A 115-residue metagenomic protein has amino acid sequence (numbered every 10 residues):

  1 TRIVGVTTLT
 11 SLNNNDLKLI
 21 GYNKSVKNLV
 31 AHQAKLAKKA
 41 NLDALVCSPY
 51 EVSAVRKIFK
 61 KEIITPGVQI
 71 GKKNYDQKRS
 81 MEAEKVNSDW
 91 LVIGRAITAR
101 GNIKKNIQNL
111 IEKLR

Functional and structural regions predicted by a protein language model:
T1-A44, S48-V52, K60-I64, I70-Y75: Conserved anion-binding
Y22-K27, E82-E84, L110: Short, low-complexity, polar/charged sequence segments that are solvent-exposed and flexible
K27-H32, V86-L91, R115: Glycine-rich loops and low-complexity Gly/Arg-rich segments that provide flexible linkers or classic glycine-based
A34, V52-S53, A83, K104-I111: Generic structural signal for well-ordered alpha-helices, preferentially at hydrophobic/aromatic core positions
A37, V55, V86, G94 (+1 more regions): Conserved, mostly hydrophobic/aromatic
K38, L42-A44, N102, N106 (+1 more regions): Intrinsic structural disorder
F59-G67, I107-R115: Short, electropositive alpha-helical surface patch
V68-N106: Glycine-rich phosphate-binding active-site loops on the catalytic face of alpha/beta enzymes
